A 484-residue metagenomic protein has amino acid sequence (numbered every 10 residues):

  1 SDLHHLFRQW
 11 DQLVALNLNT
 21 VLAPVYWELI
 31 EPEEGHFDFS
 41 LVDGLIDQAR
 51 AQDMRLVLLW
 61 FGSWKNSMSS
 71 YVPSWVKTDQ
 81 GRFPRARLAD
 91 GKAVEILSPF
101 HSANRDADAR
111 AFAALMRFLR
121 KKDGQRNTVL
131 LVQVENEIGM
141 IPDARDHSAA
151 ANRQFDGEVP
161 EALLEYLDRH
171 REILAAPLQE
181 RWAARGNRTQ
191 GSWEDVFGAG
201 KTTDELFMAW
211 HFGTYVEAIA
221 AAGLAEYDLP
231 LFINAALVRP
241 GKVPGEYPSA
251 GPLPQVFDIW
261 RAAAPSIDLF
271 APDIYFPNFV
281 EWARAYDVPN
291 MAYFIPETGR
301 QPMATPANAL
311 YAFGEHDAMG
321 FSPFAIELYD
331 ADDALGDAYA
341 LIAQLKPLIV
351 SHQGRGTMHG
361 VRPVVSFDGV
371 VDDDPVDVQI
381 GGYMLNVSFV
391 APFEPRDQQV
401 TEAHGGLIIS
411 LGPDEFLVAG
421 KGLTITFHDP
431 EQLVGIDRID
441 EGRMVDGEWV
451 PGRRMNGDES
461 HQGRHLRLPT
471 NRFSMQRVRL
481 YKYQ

Functional and structural regions predicted by a protein language model:
S1, L22-W27, W60-S67, Q133-I138 (+1 more regions): Short, solvent-exposed turn/loop segments enriched in Gly/Ser/Thr/Pro and often Arg
L3-D11, L41-G44, L115, P248-W260 (+2 more regions): Alpha-helical scaffolding within the catalytic cores of extracellular/periplasmic polymer-degrading hydrolases
L6-P84, A209-Y227: Aromatic-lined substrate-binding rim segments of carbohydrate-active enzymes
L13, V21, A49, L115 (+3 more regions): Conserved, mostly hydrophobic/aromatic
R50, M54, A218-L229, Q255-R355: Catalytic-core region of carbohydrate-active enzymes that cleave or remodel glycosidic bonds
P84-F257: Polysaccharide-binding and catalytic clefts of secreted carbohydrate-active enzymes
L310-P430: Aromatic- and carboxylate-lined catalytic core of secreted/periplasmic carbohydrate-active enzymes
L385-E402, D414-Q484: C-terminal beta-sandwich/jelly-roll accessory domains of carbohydrate-active enzymes
